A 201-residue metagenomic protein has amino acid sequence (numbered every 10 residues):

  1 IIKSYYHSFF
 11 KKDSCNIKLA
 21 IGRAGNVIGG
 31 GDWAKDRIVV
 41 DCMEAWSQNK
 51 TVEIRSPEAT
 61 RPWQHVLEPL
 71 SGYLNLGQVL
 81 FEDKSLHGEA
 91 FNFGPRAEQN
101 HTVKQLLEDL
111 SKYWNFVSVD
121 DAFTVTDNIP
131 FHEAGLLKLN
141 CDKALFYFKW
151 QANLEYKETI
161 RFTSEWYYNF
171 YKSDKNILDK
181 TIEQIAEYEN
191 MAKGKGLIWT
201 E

Functional and structural regions predicted by a protein language model:
I1-A20, M43-Q48: Active-site Tyr-X1-5-Lys
A20-G22, F91: Hydrophobic/aromatic beta-strand patches that form the interior of the parallel beta-sheet core in alpha/beta enzyme
R23-I28: Conserved SDR Rossmann-fold cofactor-binding beta-strand/turn motif
G30-D32: Short beta-loop-alpha junction of Rossmann-like oxidoreductase domains
W46-E201: C-terminal substrate-binding subdomain of Rossmann-fold SDR/epimerase-dehydratase oxidoreductases
